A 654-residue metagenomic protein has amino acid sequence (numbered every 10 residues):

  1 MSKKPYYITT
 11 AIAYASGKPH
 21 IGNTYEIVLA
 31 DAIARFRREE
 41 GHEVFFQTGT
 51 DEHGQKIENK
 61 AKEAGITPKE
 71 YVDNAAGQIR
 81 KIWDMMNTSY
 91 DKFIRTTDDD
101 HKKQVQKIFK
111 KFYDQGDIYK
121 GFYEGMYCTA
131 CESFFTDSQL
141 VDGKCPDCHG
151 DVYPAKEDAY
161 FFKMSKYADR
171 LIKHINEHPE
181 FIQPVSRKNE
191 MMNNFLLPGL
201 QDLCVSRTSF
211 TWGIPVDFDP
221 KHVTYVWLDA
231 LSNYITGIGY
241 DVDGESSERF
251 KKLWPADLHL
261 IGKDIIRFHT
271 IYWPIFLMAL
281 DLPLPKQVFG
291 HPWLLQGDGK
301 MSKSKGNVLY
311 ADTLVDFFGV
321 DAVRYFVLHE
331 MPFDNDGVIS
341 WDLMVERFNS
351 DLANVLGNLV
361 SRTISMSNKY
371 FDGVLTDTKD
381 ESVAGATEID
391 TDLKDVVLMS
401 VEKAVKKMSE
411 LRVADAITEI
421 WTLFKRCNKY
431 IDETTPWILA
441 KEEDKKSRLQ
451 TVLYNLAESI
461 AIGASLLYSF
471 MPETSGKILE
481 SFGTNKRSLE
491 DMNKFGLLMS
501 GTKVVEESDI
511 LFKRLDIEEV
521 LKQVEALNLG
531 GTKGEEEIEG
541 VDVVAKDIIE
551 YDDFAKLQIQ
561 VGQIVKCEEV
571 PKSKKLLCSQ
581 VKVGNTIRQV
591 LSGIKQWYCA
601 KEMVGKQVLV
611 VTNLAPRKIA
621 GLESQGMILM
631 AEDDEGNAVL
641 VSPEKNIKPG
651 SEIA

Functional and structural regions predicted by a protein language model:
M1-F181: N-terminal, positively charged nucleic-acid-binding surface of large information/translation enzymes
S2-T48, D100-Q104, P154-K369, A416-I420: Structured secondary-structure scaffolds
G54, S232, E569: Short, glycine/acidic-enriched loop or turn micro-motifs at the edges of active sites
K120, L343-K379, L393-V504, V611: Helix-rich, typically C-terminal accessory recognition domains appended to large enzymatic cores
D147, V216-F218, V581-N585: Short acidic, glycine-rich loop/turn motifs
Q287-G290, L479-S481, C578: Beta-strand segments within the central parallel beta-sheet cores of soluble alpha/beta enzyme folds
S475-D553: Intrinsic disorder at enzyme termini
T532-A654: Phosphate-backbone binding interfaces of nucleic-acid-interacting proteins
